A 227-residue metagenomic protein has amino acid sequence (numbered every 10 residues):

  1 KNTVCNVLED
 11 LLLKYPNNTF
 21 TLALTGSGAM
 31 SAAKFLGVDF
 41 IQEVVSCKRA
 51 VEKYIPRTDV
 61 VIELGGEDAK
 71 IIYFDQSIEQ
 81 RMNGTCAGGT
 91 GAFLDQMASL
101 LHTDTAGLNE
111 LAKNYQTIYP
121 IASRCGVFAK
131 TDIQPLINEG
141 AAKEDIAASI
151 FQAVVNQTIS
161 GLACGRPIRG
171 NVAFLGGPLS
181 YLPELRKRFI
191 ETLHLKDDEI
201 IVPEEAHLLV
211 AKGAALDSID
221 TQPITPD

Functional and structural regions predicted by a protein language model:
K1-E43, K187-P203, I224: N-terminal glycine/serine-rich phosphate-binding loop of ATP-dependent small-molecule kinases, especially carbohydrate
A23-L24, V38-K48, I62-G66, R81-G89 (+3 more regions): Active-site nucleophile and cofactor-binding loops and adjacent substrate-binding regions of central metabolic enzymes
G28-A29, A163-T192, P203-H207: Glycine-rich phosphate-binding loops at beta-strand->alpha-helix junctions
G28-E79, I159, A163-C164, A211-L216: Conserved phosphate-binding catalytic cores of ATP/NTP-utilizing and phosphoryl-transfer enzymes
Q76-T117, C125, L216-D220: Glycine-rich phosphate-binding loop plus the immediately following alpha-helix
L94-Q96, V202-D227: Glycine-rich phosphate-binding/hydrolytic loop that grips phosphoryl groups
A129-S160: Adenine-nucleotide phosphate-binding core of ATP-dependent small-molecule kinases
